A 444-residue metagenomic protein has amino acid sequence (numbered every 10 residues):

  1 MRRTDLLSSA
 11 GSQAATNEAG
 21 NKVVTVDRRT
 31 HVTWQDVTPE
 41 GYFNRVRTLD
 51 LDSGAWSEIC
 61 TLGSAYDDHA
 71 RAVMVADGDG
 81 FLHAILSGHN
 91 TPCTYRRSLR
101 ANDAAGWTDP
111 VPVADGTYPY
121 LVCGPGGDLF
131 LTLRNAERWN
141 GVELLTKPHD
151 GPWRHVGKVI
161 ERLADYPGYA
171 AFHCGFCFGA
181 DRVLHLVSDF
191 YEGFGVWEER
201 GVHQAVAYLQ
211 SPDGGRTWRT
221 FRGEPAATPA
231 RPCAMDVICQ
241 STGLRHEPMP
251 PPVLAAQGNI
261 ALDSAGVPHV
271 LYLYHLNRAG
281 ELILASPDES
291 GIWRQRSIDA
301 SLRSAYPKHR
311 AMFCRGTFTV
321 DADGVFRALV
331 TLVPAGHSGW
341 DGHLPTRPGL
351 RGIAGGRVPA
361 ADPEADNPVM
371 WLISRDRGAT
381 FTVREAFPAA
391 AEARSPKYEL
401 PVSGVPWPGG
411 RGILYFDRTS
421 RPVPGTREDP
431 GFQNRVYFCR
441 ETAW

Functional and structural regions predicted by a protein language model:
M1-W444: Extracellular, repeat-based ectodomains that mediate carbohydrate processing or recognition
